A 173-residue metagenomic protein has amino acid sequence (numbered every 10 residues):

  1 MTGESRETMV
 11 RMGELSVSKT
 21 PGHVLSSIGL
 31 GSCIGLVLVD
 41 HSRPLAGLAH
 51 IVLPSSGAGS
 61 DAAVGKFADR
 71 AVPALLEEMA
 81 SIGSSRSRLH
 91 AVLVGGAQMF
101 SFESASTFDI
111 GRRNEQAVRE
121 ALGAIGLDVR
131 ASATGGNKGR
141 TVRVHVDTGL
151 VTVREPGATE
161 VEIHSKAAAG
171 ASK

Functional and structural regions predicted by a protein language model:
M1-G3, M9-L30, S42: Phosphate-centric recognition/catalysis
V10, K19, S26, L48 (+2 more regions): General beta-strand structural signal in soluble alpha/beta enzymes
V17, P21-H23, S32, D40 (+2 more regions): N-terminal intrinsically disordered, cationic/polar leader segments that include organellar targeting peptides
S27-I82: Conserved mixed alpha/beta catalytic, RNA-binding, or beta-rich assembly cores of soluble enzyme, regulatory
G83-L89: A short, structured loop/turn motif at beta-sheet edges
A91-A97: Glycine-rich beta-strand-to-loop/alpha-helix junction loops that act as flexible
Q98-G111: Phosphate/ribose-phosphate-bearing ligand recognition and processing surfaces, centered on ADP-ribose/NAD(+/P+) systems
G111-K173: Divalent-metal-activated hydrolytic enzyme cores
